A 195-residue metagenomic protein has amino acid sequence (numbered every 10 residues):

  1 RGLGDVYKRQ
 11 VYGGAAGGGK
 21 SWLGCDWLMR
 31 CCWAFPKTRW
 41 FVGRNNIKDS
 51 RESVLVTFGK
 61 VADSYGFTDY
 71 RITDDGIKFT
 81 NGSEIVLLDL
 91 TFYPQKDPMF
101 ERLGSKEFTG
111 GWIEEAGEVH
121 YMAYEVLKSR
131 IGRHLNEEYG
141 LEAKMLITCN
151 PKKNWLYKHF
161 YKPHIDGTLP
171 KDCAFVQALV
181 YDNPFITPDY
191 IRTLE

Functional and structural regions predicted by a protein language model:
R1, D5-E195: Phosphate/NTP-binding elements of NTP-utilizing enzymes
